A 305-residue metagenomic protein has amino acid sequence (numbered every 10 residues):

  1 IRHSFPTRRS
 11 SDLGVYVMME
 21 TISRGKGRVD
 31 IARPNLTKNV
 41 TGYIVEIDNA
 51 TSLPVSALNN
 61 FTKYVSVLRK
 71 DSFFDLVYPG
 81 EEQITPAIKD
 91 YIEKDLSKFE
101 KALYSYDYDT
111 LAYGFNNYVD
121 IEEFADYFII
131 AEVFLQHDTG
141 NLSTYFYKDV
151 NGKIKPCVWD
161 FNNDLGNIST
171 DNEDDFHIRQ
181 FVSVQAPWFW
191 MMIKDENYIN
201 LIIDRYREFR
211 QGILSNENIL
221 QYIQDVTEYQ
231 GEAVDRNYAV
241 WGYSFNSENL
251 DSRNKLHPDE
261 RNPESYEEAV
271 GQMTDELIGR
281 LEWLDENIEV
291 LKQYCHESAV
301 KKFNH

Functional and structural regions predicted by a protein language model:
I1-R2, I121: Residue-level "hotspot" positions that anchor or transmit function at local structural transition points
H3-S10: Short, small-residue-biased leader/transition segments that mark boundaries at the very start of proteins
F5, R28, F134-L135: Glycine-centered secondary-structure boundary/capping sites
S11-L96, I168, F176: Surface-exposed loop and adjacent secondary-structure segments within mature catalytic domains
D12, S72-N141, F146-H305: Middle-to-C-terminal accessory/interaction subdomains
